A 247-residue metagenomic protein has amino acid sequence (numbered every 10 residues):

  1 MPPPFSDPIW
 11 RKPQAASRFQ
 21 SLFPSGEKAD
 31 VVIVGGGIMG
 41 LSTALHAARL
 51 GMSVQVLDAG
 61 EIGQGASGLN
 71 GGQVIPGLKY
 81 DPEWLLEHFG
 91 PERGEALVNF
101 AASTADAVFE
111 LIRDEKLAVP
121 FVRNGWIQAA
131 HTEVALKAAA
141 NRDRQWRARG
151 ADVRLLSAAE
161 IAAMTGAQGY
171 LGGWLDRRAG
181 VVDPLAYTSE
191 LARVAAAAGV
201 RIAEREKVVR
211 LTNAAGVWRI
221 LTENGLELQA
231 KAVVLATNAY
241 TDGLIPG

Functional and structural regions predicted by a protein language model:
M1-V31, R49: Extreme N-terminal leader/targeting segments of oxidoreductases
G35-G37, A59: Glycine-rich Rossmann-fold phosphate-binding loop(s) that bind the pyrophosphate of adenine dinucleotide cofactors
G40: N-terminal Rossmann-fold NAD(P) dinucleotide-binding loop
A48-L69: Glycine-rich FAD pyrophosphate-binding loop
L69-F100: Glycine-rich active-site loop/strand segments that organize a redox cofactor
H88-V194: Rossmann-like flavin
K137, R144-Q145, G169-K231, A236: Helical element adjacent to the flavin cofactor pocket in flavoenzyme catalytic cores
A232-G247: Flavin (primarily FAD) binding-site architecture
